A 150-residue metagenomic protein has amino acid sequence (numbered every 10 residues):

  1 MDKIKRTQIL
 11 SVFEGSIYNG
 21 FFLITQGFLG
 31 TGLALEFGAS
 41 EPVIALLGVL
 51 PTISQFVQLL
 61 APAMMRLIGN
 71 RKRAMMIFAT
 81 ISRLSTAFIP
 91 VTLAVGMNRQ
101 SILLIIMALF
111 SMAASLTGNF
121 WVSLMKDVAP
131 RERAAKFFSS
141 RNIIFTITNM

Functional and structural regions predicted by a protein language model:
M1-Q58, P62-M65, K72-P90, F145: Helix-loop boundary and gating motifs at the non-cytosolic
S16, S85-T92, N98-G118: Hydrophobic core of transmembrane alpha-helices in multi-pass small-molecule transporters, especially MFS/SLC-type
F37-A39, G69, M125-P130: Short helix-loop-helix connector
E41-P42, A129-R141: Loop-to-transmembrane helix entry/capping segments in MFS-fold secondary transporters and related SLC/MFSD carriers
P51, S101-I105, S111, K136-M150: Hydrophobic alpha-helical transmembrane segments
S54-Q58, A114, G118, N149: Residue-level signal for conserved functional micro-sites within the alpha-helical transmembrane segments of Major
A63-I68, V95, K136: Membrane-interface helix caps of multi-pass small-molecule transporters
A114-A129: Intracellular juxtamembrane helix-capping segments at the cytosolic ends of symmetry-related transmembrane helices
